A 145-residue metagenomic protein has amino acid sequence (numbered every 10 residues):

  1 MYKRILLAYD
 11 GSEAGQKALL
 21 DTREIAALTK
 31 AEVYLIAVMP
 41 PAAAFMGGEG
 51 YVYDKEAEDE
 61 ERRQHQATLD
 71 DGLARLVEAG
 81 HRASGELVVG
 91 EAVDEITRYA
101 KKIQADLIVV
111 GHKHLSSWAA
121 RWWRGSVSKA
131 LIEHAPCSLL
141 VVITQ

Functional and structural regions predicted by a protein language model:
M1-V52: Small/aliphatic-rich secondary-structure junction motif
Y34, S84, L140: Conserved beta-strand positions in the Rossmann-like core of class I SAM-dependent methyltransferases
Y51-D54, K102-Q104, S126-S128: Short, hinge-like loop/turn segments at secondary-structure boundaries
Y53-A67: A short acidic, glycine-rich active-site loop that binds or catalyzes chemistry on phosphate/adenosine moieties
A74-I108: Structural beta-alpha unit
V110-E133: Glycine-rich, Arg-bearing micro-motifs that act as flexible, cationic patches
C137-Q145: Short, flexible loop segments at boundaries between secondary-structure elements
